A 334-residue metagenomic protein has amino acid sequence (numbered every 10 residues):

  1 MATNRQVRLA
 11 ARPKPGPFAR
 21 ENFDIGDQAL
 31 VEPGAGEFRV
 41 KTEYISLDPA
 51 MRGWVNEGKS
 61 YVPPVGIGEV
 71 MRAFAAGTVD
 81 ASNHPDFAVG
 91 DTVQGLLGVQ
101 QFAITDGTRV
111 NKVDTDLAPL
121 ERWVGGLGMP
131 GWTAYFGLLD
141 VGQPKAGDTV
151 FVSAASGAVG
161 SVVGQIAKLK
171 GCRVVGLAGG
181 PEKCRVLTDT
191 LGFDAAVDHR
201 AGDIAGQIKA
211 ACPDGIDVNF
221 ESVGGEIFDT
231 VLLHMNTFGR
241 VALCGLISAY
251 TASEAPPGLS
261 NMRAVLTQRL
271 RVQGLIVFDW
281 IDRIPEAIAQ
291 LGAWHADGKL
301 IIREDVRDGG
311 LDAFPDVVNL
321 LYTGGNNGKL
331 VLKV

Functional and structural regions predicted by a protein language model:
A2, F278-V334: C-terminal hydrophobic helical "lid"/dimerization subdomain of Rossmann-like NAD(P)H-dependent oxidoreductases
A29-L47, V55-V99: Glycine-rich beta-strand-centered segment in the early N-terminal region that forms part of a ligand/cofactor-binding
M71-T78, D86-A154: NAD(P)H dinucleotide-binding glycine-rich loop of Rossmann-like/cofactor-binding domains, especially the beta1-alpha1
Q101, G179-D189, I204, A255-M262: Short, glycine/polar-rich helix-capping loops at beta-to-alpha or helix-loop-helix junctions that flank or form
V124-G202: Mid-domain Rossmann-like dinucleotide-binding core that forms the NAD(H)/NADP(H) cofactor-binding site
A196, G239-I247, E254-I301: Rossmann-fold dehydrogenase core element
D203-P213: Short amphipathic alpha-helix with an adjacent loop that forms part of the alpha/beta core around
M235-N236: Helix-to-beta-strand junctions that scaffold the AdoMet/dcAdoMet cofactor pocket in Class I SAM-dependent enzymes
